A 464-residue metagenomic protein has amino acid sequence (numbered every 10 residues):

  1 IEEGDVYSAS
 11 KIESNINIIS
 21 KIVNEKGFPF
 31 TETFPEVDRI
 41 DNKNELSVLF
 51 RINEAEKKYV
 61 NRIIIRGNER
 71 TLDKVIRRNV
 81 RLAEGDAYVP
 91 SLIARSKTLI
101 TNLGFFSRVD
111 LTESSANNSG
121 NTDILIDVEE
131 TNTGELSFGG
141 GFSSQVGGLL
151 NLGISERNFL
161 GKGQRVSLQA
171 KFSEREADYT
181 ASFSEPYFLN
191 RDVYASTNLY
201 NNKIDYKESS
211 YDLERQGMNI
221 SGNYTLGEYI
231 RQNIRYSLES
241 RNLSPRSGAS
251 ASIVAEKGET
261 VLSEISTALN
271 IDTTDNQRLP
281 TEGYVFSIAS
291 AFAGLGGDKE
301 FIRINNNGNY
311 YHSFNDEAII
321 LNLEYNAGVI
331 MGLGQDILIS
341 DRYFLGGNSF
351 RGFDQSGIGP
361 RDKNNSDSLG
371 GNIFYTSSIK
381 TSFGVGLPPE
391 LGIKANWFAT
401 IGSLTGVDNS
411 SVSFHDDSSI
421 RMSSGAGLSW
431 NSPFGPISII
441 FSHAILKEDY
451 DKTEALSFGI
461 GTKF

Functional and structural regions predicted by a protein language model:
I1-S144, G153, S167-Y187, I304-N307: Periplasmic polypeptide-binding modules associated with outer-membrane biogenesis and secretion
F50-E56, G67-E69, E113-S115, D127-N132 (+13 more regions): Flexible glycine-/small-residue-rich
N102, N117, E135, S247-D408 (+3 more regions): C-terminal outer-membrane beta-barrel translocator/porin domains of Gram-negative envelope proteins and their
F106-V109, G134-L136, G147, F159-V166 (+6 more regions): Repeated loop/turn-to-beta-strand initiation elements of outer-membrane beta-barrel proteins
G134-S144, L150-S173, A195-D205, Y284-G294 (+4 more regions): Transmembrane beta-strand segments that form the barrel wall of outer-membrane beta-barrel proteins
F142-L149, L168-Y179, Y206-L213, E259 (+3 more regions): Solvent-exposed loop/turn segments connecting transmembrane beta-strands in outer-membrane beta-barrel proteins
I154, S266-T267, L428-G435, T453-F464: Outer-membrane beta-barrel "beta-signal"
A177-E259: Transmembrane beta-barrel wall of Gram-negative outer-membrane proteins
